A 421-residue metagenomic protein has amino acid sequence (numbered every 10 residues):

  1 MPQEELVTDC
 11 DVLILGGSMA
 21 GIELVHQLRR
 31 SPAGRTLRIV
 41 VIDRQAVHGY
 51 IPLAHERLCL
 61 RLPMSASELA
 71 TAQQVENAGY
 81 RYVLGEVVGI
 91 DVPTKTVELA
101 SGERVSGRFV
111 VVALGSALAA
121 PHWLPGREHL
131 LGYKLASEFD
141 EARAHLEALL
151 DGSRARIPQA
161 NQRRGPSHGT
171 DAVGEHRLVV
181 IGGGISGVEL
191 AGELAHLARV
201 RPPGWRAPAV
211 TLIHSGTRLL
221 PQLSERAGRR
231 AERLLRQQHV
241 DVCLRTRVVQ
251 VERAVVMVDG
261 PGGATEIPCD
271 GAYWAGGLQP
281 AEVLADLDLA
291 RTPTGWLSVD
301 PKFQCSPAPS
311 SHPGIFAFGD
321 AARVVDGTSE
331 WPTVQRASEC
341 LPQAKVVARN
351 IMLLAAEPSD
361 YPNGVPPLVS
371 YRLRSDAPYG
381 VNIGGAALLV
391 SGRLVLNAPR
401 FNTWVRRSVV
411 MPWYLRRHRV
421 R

Functional and structural regions predicted by a protein language model:
P2-D9, Y80-R177, G262, Y273 (+1 more regions): FAD-binding core/adjacent interface of flavoenzyme oxidoreductases
P2-R81, V188-Q222: Beta1-alpha1 glycine-rich phosphate/pyrophosphate-binding loop at the start of Rossmann-like nucleotide-binding domains
P2-T8, G384-R421: C-terminal auxiliary extensions adjacent to catalytic cores
R30-F109, S224-D241, R406, L415 (+1 more regions): N-terminal Rossmann-like dinucleotide/flavin-binding domain of flavoprotein oxidoreductases that bind FAD/FMN
Y82-G89, H196-P301: A Rossmann-like FAD-binding core segment of flavoenzymes
E128-A172, E266-P342: FAD-site-proximal beta/loop scaffold in flavoenzymes
L131-G132, S137-Q238, V242-L244: Predominantly flavin-linked oxidoreductase catalytic cores and closely associated redox partners
A321-D376, G380: A conserved FAD-binding loop/helix module that cradles the flavin
